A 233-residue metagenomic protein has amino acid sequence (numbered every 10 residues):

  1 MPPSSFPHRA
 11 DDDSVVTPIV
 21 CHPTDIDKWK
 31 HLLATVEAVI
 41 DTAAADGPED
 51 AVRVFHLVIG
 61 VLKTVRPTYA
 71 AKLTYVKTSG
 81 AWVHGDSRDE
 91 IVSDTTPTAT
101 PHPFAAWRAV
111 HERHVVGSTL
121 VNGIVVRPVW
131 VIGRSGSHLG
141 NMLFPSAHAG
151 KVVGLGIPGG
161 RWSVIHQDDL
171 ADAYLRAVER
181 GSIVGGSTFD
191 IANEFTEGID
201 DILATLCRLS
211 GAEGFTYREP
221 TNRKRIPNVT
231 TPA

Functional and structural regions predicted by a protein language model:
D12-P67: NAD(P)H-binding glycine-rich loop region in Rossmannoid oxidoreductase-like domains and their noncatalytic homologs
T42, Y75-A81, V126-P128: SDR active-site strand-loop-helix element
I59-A106: Conserved Rossmann-fold NAD(P)-dependent oxidoreductase catalytic core, especially the SDR/UDP-sugar
V83, V131-G133, L170: Conserved sequence/active-site signature of Rossmann-fold short-chain dehydrogenase/reductase
A99-V126: Active-site Tyr-X1-5-Lys
V121-V125, V129-W162: NAD(P)-dependent short-chain dehydrogenase/reductase
S163-L170: A conserved structural motif in NAD(P)-dependent oxidoreductases
A173-P232: Mid/C-terminal beta-alpha module of Rossmann-like enzyme folds, strongest in SDR-family dehydrogenases/epimerases
